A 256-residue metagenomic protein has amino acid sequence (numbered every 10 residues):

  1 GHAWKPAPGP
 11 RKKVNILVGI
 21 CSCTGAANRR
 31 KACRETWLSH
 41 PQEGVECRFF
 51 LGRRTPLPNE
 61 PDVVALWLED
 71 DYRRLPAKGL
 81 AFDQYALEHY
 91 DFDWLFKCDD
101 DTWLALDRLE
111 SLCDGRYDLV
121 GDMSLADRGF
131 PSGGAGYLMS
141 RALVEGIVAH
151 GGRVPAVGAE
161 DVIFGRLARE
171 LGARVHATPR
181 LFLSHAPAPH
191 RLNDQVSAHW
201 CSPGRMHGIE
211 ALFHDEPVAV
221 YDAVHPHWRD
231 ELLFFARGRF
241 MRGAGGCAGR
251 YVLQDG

Functional and structural regions predicted by a protein language model:
G1-K5, R11-V14, A27, V154-P217: C-terminal catalytic/acceptor-binding lobe
I16-A26: A conserved hydrophobic helix/loop-capping motif in glycosyltransferases and polysaccharide synthases
A32-V45: Short, acidic, metal-binding catalytic loop of nucleotide-sugar glycosyltransferases
R48-D93, L106-D107, D127: Active-site-proximal specificity loops/subdomain of glycosyltransferases
W94, L125-L138, R153-A156: A recurrent flexible, glycine/aromatic-enriched loop bordering the glycosyltransferase active site that acts as
L104-R128: Conserved donor-nucleotide/metal-binding helix-loop-beta segment in metal-dependent transferases, i.e., the alpha-helix
P217-G256: N-terminal glycine/threonine-rich, aromatic-flanked beta-hairpin/loop signature
